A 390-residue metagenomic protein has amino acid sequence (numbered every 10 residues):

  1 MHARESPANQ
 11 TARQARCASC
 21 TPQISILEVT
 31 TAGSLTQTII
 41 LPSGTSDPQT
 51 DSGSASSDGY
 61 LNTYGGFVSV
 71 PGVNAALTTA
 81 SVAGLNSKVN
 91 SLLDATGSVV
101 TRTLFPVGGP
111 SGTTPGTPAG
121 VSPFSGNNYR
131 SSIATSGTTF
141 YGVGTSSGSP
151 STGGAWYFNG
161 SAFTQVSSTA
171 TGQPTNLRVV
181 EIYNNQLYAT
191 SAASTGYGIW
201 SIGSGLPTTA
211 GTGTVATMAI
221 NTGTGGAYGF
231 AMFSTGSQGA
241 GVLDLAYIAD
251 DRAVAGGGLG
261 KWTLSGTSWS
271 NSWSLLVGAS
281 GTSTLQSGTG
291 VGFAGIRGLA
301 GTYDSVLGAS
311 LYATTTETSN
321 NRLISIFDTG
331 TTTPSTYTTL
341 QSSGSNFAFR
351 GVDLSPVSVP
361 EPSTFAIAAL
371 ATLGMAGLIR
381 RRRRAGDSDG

Functional and structural regions predicted by a protein language model:
T31, L93-S98, G160-A162, S201-G211 (+2 more regions): Short loop/turn segments immediately following beta-strands, especially the blade-tip and inter-blade linker loops
L35-G53, S98-F124, A170, T208-A227 (+2 more regions): Surface-exposed loop and turn segments in beta-propeller and other repeat-based domains that flank or scaffold
S52-G65, G116-G137, N176-N185, G225-V242 (+2 more regions): Structural signature of eukaryotic scaffold interfaces centered on beta-propeller domains
A83-T138, V143-G148, Q165-T175: Asp-box/WD-like beta-propeller blade repeats and closely related beta-sheet repeat scaffolds
A227-I324: Loop/turn-rich, solvent-exposed surfaces of beta-rich toroidal or solenoidal domains
T316-S358: Blade-level signature of beta-propeller repeat domains, shared across WD40, Kelch, NHL, RCC1 and BNR/Asp-box propellers
E361-R380: A short, hydrophobic C-terminal helix/tail in secreted or cell-surface proteins
G377-G390: C-terminal membrane-anchoring or membrane-association module
